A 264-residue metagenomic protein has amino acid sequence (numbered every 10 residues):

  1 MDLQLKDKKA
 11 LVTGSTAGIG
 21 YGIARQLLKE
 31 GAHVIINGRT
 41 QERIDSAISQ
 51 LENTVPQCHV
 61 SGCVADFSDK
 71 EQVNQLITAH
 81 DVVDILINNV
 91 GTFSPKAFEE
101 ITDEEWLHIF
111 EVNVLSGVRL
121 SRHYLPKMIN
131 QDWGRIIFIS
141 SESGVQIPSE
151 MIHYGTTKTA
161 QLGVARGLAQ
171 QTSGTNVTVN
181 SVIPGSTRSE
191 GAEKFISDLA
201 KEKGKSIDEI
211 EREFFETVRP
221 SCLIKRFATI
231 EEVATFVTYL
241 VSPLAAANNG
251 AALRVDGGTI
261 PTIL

Functional and structural regions predicted by a protein language model:
K9, T16-G18: Conserved glycine-rich cofactor-binding loop
V73, A97-F98, E105-F110, V218: Substrate-binding pocket helix/loop in short-chain dehydrogenase/reductase
S121, T157, A165: Active-site helix of classical SDR
P126, Q170-Q171, A246: Alpha-helical segment proximal to the catalytic Tyr-Lys
S141: Residue(s) in the substrate-gating loop at a strand-loop-helix junction that position the organic substrate next
Q146, V237-T238, L244, N248-L264: Short C-terminal tail/terminal secondary-structure segment of NAD(P)H-dependent dehydrogenase/reductase domains
S173, T178, N248-G250: Short, small/polar-rich loop/turn modules that mediate ligand/substrate recognition or access, typified
